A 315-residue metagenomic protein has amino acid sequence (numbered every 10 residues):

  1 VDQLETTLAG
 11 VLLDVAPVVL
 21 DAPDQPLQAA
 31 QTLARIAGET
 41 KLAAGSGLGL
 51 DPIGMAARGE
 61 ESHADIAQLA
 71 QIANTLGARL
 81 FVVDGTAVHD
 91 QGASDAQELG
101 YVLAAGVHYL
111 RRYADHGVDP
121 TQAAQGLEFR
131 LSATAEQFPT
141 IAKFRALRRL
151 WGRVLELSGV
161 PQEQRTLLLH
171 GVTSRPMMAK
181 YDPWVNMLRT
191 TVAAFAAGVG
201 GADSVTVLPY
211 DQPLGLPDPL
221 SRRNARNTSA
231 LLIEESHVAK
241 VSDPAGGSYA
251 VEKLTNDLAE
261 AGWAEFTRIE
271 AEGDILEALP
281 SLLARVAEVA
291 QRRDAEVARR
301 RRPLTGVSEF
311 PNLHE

Functional and structural regions predicted by a protein language model:
V1-E136, L167-H170, L208: Catalytic alpha/beta active-site cores
D2-Q3, D24-Q31, E61-Q68, S94-H108 (+10 more regions): Conserved active-site and cofactor/substrate-binding residues in soluble primary-metabolism enzymes
D14-T32, A44, L50-G59, T140 (+6 more regions): Conserved, well-structured ligand/cofactor-binding cores
V19, V82, E128-R130, L168-G171 (+7 more regions): Structured core elements
N74-L110, T191-E265: Mobile "lid/hinge" segments at catalytic clefts and subdomain interfaces of large enzymes
G106, R130-A225: Glycine-rich anion/phosphate-binding loop at the beta-strand->alpha-helix junction
D115-G126, L155-L167, S204, E235-A245 (+1 more regions): Flexible, glycine/charged-enriched surface loops at secondary-structure junctions
R223-E315: Catalytic-core signal marking the mid-to-C-terminal active-site face
